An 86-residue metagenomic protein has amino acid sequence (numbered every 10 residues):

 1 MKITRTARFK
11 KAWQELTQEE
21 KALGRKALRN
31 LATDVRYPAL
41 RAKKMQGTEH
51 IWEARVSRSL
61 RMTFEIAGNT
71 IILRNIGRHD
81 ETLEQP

Functional and structural regions predicted by a protein language model:
M1, W13-E15, A32-D34: Short hydrophobic/aromatic-rich motifs at helix boundaries and adjacent loops
K2-K11, Q18-A22, R55-P86: Enriched for short, Lys/Arg-rich terminal
T17-K21, M45-T48: Short, structured coil/loop segments at alpha-helix boundaries
R29-A54, L83: A short, surface-exposed loop/turn module that caps and links secondary-structure elements
